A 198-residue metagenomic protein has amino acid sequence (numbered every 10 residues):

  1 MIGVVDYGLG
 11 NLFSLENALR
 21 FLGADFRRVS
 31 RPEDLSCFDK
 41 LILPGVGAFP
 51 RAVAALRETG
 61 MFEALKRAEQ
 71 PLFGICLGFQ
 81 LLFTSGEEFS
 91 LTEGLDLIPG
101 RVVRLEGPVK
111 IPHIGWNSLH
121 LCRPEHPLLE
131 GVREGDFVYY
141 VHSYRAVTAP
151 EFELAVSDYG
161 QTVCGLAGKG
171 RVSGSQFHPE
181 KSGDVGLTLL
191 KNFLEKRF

Functional and structural regions predicted by a protein language model:
M1, F26-C37: Short acidic low-complexity segments
I2-A24, F177-K181: N-terminal beta1-alpha1 ligand-phosphate binding loop
E16-N17, V53-L56, T84-E87, F152-E153 (+1 more regions): Short amphipathic alpha-helical segments
L35-G45: Short acidic/histidine-rich motifs immediately flanking catalytic phosphotransfer sites in two-component signaling
G47-G115: Cysteine-nucleophile active-site neighborhood
T84-Q161: Pocket-forming structural segment of enzyme catalytic cores
Q161-K169: Short, surface-exposed beta-strand/loop micro-motifs that present aromatic residues
S175-F198: Acyltransferase
